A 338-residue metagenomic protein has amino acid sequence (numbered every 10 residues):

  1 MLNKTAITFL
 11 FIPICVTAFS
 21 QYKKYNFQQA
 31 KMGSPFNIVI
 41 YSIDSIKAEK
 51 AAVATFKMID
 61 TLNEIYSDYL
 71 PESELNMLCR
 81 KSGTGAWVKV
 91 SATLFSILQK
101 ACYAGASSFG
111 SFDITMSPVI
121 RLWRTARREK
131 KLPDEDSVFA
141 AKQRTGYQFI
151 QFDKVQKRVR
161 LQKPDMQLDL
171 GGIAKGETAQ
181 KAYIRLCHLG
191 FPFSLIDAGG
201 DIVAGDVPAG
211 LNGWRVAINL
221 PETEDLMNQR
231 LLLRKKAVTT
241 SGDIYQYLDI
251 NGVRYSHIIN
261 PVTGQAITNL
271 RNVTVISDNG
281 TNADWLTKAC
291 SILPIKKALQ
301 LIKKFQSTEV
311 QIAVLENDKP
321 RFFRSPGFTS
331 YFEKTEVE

Functional and structural regions predicted by a protein language model:
L2-A6, F19-E338: Mature catalytic core of soluble alpha/beta enzymes
F11-F19: Hydrophobic h-region of N-terminal signal peptides that target proteins for export in Gram-negative bacteria
